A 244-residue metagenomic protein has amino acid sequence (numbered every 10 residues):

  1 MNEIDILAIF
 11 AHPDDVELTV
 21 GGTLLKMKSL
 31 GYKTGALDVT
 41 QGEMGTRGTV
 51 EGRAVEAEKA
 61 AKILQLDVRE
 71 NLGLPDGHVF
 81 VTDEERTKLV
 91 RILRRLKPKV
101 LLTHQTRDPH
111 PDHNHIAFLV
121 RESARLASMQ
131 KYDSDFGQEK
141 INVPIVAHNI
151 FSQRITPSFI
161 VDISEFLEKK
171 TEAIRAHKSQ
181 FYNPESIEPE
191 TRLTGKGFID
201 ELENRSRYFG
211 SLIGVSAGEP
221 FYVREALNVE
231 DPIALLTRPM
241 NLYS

Functional and structural regions predicted by a protein language model:
M1-L96, Y222, P232-P239: Active-site rim/loop-helix segments in enzyme catalytic domains that contact anionic ligands
N2-L7, D83-S244: Metal-dependent de-N-acetylase/amidase catalytic core
